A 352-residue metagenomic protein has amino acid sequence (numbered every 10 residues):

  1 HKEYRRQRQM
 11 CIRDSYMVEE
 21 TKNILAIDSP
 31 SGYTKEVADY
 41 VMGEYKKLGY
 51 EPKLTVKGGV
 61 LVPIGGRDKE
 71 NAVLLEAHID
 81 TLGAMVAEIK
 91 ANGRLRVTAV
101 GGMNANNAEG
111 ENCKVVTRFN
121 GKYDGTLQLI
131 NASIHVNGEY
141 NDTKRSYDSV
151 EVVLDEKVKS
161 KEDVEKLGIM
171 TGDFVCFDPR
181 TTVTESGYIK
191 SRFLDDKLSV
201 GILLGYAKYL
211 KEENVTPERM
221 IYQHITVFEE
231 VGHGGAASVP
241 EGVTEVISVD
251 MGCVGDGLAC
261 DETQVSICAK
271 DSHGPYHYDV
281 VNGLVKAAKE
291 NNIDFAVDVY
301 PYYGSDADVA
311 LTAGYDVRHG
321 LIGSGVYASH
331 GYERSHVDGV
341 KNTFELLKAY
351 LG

Functional and structural regions predicted by a protein language model:
H1-I12: Single conserved hydrophobic/aromatic residue that forms the stacking wall/gate of nucleotide- or nucleobase-binding
R13-G32: N-terminal capping segment at the start of a domain
P30-E70, I89, R94-R96, G110-N141: A non-catalytic alpha/beta surface segment that caps or lines the substrate-entry region of metallo-dependent hydrolase
I64-A87, R145-K197: Catalytic-core environment of secreted peptidases
G66, A72-I79, G93-A99, A105-G110 (+3 more regions): Alpha-helical metal-binding/catalytic segments enriched in His/Glu/Asp
L95, F177-S191, V265-S266, N291-N292 (+1 more regions): Glycine/charged-rich beta-loop-alpha catalytic/anionic-binding loops adjacent to active sites
M103-A108, E229-A296: Metal-dependent peptidase/peptidase-like ectodomains
S266-G352: Active-site-adjacent substrate-binding region of metalloamidase/peptidase-like peptide-processing proteins
